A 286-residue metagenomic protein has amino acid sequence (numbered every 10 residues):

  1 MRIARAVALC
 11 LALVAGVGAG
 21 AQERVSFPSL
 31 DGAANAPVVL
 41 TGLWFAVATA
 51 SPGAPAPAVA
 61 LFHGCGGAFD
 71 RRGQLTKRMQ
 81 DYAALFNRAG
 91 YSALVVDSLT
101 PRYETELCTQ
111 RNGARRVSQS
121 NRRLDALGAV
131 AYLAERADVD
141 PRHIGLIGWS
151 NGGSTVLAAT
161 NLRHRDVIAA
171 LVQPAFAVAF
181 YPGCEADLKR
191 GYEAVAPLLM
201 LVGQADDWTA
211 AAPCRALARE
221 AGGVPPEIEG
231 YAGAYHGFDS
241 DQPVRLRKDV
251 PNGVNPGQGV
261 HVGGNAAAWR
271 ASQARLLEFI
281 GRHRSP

Functional and structural regions predicted by a protein language model:
V7-A15: Bacterial N-terminal signal peptides
A21-G53: N-terminal cap/lid segment of alpha/beta-hydrolase-fold proteins
V39-L40, A50, A54-E135, Q242-V262: Serine-hydrolase catalytic machinery in alpha/beta-hydrolase-like enzymes
D70, V117-A194: Primarily recognizes the serine-hydrolase "nucleophile elbow" in alpha/beta-hydrolase and SGNH/GDSL folds
M200-V202: Short beta-strand/loop motif that positions the catalytic acidic residue of the alpha/beta-hydrolase fold
A205-T209, H236-G237: Acidic catalytic loop of the alpha/beta-hydrolase fold
T209-E220: Short alpha-helix in the alpha/beta-hydrolase fold that links the catalytic acid
P226-P286: C-terminal catalytic histidine-bearing segment of alpha/beta-hydrolase fold enzymes
